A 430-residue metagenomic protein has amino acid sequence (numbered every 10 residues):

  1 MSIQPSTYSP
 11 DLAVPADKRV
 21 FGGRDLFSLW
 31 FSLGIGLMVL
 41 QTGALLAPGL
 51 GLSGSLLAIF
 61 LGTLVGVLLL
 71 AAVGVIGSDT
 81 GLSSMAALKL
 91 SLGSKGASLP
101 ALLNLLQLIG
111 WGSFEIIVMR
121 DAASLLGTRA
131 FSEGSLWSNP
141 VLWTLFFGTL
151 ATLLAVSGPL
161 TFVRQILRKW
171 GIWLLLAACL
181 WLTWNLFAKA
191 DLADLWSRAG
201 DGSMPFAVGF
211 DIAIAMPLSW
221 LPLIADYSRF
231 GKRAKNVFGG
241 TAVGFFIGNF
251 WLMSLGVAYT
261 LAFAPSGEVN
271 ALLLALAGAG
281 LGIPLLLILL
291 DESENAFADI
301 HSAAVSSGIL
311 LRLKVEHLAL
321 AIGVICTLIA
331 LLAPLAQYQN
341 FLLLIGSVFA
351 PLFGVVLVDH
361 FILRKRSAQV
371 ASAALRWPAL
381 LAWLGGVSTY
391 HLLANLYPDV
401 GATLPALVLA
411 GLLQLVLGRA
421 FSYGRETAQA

Functional and structural regions predicted by a protein language model:
M1-L56, M204-F210, R229-N236, A420-A430: Membrane-interface "cap" regions at the ends of multi-pass membrane proteins
G23, F27-V39, T183-A190, R198-Y259 (+2 more regions): Hydrophobic, membrane-embedded alpha-helices of multi-pass small-molecule transporters
A47-G49, V75, L99, D121 (+6 more regions): Membrane-water interface regions at transmembrane-helix termini and the short interhelical loops of multi-pass membrane
I59-L92, L102-I116, G418-T427: Juxtamembrane transmembrane-helix boundary signature
A101, R129-G158, W173-T183, P205-I224 (+3 more regions): Transmembrane alpha-helical segments of multi-pass small-molecule transport proteins
I116, R120-D121, A155, W173-A199 (+4 more regions): Hydrophobic alpha-helical segments and their helix-loop junctions in multi-pass secondary transporters
L142-N185, F238-F245, L342-G354, L404-L412: Membrane-interface loop-to-helix entry segments
F353-A430: C-terminal membrane-solvent junction of multi-pass transporters and transport-like membrane proteins
